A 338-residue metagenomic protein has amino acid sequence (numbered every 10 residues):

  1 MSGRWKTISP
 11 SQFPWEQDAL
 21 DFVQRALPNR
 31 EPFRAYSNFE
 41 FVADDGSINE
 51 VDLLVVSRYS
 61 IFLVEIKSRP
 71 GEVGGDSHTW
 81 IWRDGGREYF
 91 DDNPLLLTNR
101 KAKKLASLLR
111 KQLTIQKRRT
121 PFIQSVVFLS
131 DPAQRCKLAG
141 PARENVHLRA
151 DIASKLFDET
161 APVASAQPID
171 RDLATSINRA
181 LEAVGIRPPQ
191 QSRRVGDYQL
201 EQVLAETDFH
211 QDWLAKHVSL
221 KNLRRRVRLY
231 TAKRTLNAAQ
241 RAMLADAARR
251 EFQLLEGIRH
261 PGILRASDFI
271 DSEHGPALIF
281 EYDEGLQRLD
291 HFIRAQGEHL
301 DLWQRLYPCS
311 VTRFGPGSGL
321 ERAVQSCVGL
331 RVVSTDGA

Functional and structural regions predicted by a protein language model:
M1-V203, D212: Intrinsically disordered, low-complexity Ser/Thr/Pro/Gly-rich regulatory segments
F209-Q253: ATP-binding glycine-rich loop module of kinase domains
R259-G262: Flexible N-lobe loop architecture of eukaryotic-like protein kinase catalytic domains
R265-P276: Short beta-strand micro-motifs within the conserved protein kinase catalytic domain, predominantly in the N-lobe
E284-R294: Structural motif in protein kinase domains
R294-V311: Activation segment of protein kinase catalytic domains, centered on the conserved DFG
R313-V328: Protein kinase catalytic-loop region centered on the HRD/HxD motif
V332-A338: Activation segment/activation loop of eukaryotic-type protein kinase catalytic domains
